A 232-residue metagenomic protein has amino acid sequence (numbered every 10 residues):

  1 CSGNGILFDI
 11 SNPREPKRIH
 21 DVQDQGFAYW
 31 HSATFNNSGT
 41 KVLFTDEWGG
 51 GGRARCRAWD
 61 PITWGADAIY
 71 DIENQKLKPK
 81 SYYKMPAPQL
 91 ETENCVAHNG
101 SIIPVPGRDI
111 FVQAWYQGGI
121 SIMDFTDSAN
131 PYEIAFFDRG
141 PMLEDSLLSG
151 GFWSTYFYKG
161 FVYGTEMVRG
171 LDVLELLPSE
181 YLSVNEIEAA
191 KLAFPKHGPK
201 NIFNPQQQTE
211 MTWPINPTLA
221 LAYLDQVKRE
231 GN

Functional and structural regions predicted by a protein language model:
C1-E230: Feature marking well-ordered beta-strand scaffolds used for ligand recognition
